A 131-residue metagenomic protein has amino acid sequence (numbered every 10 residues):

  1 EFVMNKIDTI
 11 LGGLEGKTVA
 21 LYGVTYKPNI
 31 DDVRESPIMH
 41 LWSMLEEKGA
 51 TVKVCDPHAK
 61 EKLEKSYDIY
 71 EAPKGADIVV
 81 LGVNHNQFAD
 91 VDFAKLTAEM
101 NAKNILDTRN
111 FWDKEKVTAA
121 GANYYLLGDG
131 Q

Functional and structural regions predicted by a protein language model:
E1-Q131: Structural/interface elements that position substrates and couple domains in central-metabolism enzymes
